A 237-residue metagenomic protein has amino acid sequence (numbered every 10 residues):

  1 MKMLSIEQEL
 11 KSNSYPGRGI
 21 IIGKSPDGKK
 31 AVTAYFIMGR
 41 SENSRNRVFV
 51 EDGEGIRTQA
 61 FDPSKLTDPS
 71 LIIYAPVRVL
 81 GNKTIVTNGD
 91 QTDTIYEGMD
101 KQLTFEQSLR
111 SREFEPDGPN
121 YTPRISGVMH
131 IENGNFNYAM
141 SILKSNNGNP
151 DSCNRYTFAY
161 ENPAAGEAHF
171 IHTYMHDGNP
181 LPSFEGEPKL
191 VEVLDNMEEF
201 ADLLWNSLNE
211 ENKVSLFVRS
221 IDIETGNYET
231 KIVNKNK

Functional and structural regions predicted by a protein language model:
M1-K237: Conserved short alpha-helical segments that host acidic/polar catalytic motifs at enzyme active sites
